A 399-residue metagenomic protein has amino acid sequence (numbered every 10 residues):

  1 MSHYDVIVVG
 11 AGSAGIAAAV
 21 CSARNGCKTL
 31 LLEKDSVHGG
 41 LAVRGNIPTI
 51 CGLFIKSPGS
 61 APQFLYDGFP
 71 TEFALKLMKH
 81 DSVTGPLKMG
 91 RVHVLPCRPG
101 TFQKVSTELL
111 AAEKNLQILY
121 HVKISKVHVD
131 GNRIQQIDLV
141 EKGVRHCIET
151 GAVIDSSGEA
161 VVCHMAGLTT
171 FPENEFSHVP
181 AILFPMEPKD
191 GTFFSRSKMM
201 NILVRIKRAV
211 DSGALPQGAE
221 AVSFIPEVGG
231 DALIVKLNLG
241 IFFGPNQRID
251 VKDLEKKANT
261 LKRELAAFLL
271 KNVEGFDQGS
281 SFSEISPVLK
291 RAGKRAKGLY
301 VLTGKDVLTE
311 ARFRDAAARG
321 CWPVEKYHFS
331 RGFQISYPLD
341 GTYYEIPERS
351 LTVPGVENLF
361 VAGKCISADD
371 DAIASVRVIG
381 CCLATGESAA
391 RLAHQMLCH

Functional and structural regions predicted by a protein language model:
S2-G12: Beta1/beta-strand and adjacent pyrophosphate-binding region of the FAD-binding site in flavoprotein oxidoreductases
I7-V9, A18, N132: Membrane-embedded transmembrane-helix bundle of lipid-linked glycan/lipid transferases
G15: N-terminal Rossmann-fold NAD(P) dinucleotide-binding loop
C21, C27-K28, E33-K126, V179-A181: Conserved N-terminal/central alpha/beta ligand/cofactor-binding core
L41, T49, R145-A152, S156-H399: Flavin (FAD/FMN)-binding glycine-rich loop and adjacent Rossmann-like elements that form
K114-Y120, H128, E387, H394-H399: Carbohydrate-binding surfaces of carbohydrate-active enzymes
H128-C147: Conserved beta-strand-loop-beta-strand element in the redox core of flavoprotein oxidoreductases
